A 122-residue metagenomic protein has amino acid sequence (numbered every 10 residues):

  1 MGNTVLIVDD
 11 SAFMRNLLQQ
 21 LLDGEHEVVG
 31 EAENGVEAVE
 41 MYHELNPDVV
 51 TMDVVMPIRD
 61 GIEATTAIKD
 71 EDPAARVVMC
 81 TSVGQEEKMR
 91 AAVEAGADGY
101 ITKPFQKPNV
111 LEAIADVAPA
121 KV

Functional and structural regions predicted by a protein language model:
A12-G30: Two-component/phosphorelay signaling modules centered on CheY-like receiver
N34-E37, R59-E63: Acidic catalytic/metal-coordinating carboxylates
E40, I62-P73: Short amphipathic alpha-helix used as the core "switch/output" element in two-component signaling
L45-T51: Active-site beta3 strand of CheY-like receiver
M56: Receiver (REC) domain active-site loop signature in two-component systems and cognate sites in sensor histidine kinases
E87, F105-A115: C-terminal output helix
